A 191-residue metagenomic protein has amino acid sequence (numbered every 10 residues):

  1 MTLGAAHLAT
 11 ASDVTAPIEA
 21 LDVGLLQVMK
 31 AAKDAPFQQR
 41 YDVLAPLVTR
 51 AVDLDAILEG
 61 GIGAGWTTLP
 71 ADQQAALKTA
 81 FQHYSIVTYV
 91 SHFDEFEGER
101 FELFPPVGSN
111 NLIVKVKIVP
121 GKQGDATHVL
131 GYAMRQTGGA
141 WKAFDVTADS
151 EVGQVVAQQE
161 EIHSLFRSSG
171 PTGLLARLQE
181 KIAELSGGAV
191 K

Functional and structural regions predicted by a protein language model:
G4-A6: N-terminal signal peptide c-region/cleavage motif recognized by signal peptidases
L8-A11: Boundary at the C-terminal end of the N-terminal hydrophobic targeting segment
D13-Y89: Early exported N-terminus immediately downstream of N-terminal targeting peptides
H83-Y84, P120-Q123, D149-G153: Solvent-exposed loop/turn segments at secondary-structure junctions within structured extracellular/periplasmic domains
I86-H128, L178-K191: Surface-exposed, charged secondary-structure patches
V129-A157: Short beta-strand edge/turn micro-motifs at domain boundaries
T147-K191: Low-complexity, intrinsically disordered terminal/linker segments enriched in charged and Gly/Pro repeats
